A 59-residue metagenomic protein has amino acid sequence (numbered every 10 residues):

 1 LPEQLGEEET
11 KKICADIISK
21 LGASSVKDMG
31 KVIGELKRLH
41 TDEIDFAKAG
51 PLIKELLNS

Functional and structural regions predicted by a protein language model:
P2-S59: Charged, compositionally biased, marginally structured helical/coil segments
